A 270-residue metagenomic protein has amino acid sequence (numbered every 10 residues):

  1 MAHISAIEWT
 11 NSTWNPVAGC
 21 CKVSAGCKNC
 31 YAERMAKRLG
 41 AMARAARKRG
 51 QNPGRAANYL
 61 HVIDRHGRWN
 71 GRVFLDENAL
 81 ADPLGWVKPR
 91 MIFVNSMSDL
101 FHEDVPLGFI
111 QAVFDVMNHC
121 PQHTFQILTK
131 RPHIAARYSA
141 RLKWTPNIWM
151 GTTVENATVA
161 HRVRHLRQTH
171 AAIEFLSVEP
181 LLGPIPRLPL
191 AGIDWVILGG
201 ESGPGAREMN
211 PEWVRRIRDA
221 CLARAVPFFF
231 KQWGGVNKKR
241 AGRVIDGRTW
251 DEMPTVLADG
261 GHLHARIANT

Functional and structural regions predicted by a protein language model:
M1-A18, K22, L39-A46, N58 (+2 more regions): Auxiliary Fe-S-binding modules of radical SAM enzymes
A2-N11, V17-A18, K22-V23, K28-I148 (+3 more regions): Conserved Radical SAM active-site core
C27, V94, I127, L166 (+3 more regions): Conserved, mostly hydrophobic/aromatic
S96, I127-R131, T152-V154, V178-P180 (+2 more regions): A cross-domain feature marking catalytic cores of carbohydrate-active enzymes and several ubiquitous metabolic/repair
G108, A112-D115, R137, H165-Q168 (+2 more regions): Alpha-helical scaffolding segments of alpha/beta enzyme cores, especially the outer helices of TIM-barrel or partial
H119-H123, A171-I173, R218-P227: Structural alpha-beta junctions
P132-A136, L166-H170, G234-K238: Noncatalytic linker/hinge segments flanking ATPase motor cores
S139-I197, E208-R215: Short loop-to-alpha-helix "cap/lid" segments that border enzyme active sites across diverse enzyme classes
